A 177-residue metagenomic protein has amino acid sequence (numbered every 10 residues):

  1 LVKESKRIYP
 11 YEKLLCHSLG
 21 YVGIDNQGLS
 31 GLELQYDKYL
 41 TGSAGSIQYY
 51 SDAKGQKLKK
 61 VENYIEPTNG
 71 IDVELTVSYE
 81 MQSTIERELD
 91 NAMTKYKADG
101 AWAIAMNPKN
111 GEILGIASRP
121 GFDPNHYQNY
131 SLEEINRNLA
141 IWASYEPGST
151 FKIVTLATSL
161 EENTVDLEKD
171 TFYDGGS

Functional and structural regions predicted by a protein language model:
L1-G70: Small/polar-residue-rich segments within soluble enzyme cores
E4, H17, M106, L114-A117: Basic, glycine-enriched DNA-binding surface that flanks or lies within the catalytic cores of DNA
P10, F122-N125: A short local loop/turn or secondary-structure capping micro-motif enriched for an aromatic residue
V22, G115-G121: Short beta->alpha transition motifs characteristic of CBS
Q35, A53, W102, P120 (+1 more regions): Flexible domain-boundary/linker segments
Q56, G111-E112: Residue-level signal for well-ordered, solvent-exposed loop/turn and beta-edge residues enriched in charged/polar side
E66-K109, P124-S177: Active-site loop and adjoining helix of the penicillin-binding protein/serine DD-peptidase-beta-lactamase fold
